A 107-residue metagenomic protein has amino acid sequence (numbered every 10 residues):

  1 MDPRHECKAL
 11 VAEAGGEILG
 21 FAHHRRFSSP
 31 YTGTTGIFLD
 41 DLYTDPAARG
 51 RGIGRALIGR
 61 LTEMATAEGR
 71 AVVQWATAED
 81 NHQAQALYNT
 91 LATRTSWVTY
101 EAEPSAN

Functional and structural regions predicted by a protein language model:
M1-V11, F38, S96: A short helix-loop-beta-strand connector motif used in the catalytic cores of GNAT acetyltransferases and, in some
V11, E17-R25: Conserved beta-strand in the GNAT
A12, G50-I58, A65: Glycine-rich acyl-CoA binding loop
H24-T34, D40: Conserved donor-binding loop and adjoining core beta-sheet/short helix segment in diverse acyl/aminoacyl transferases
L42-R49: A short, internal acetyl-CoA/4′-phosphopantetheine-binding micro-motif in the GNAT/acyltransferase core
R55, G59, E79-V98, A102: Conserved active-site alpha-helix within GNAT-family acetyltransferase domains
I58, A65-T77: Conserved GNAT acetyl-CoA-binding A-motif
